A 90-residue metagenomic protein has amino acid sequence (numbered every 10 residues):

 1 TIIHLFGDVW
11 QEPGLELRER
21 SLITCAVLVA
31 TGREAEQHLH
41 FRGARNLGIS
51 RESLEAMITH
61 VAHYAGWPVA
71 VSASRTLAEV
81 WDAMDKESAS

Functional and structural regions predicted by a protein language model:
T1-R18, N46, V69-S90: Acidic, glycine/proline-rich low-complexity segments that act as flexible tails and inter-domain linkers
L5, V27-E34, A65-G66: Short alpha-helix boundary/capping elements
E19-L28, M57-I58: Short, structured motif recognition centered on aromatic/hydrophobic residues
R33-E55, A70-W81: Extended intrinsically disordered, low-complexity coil regions enriched in Ser, Thr, Gly, Ala and often Pro
H60-V61, A78: Short secondary-structure capping/turn micro-motifs that flank functional sites
A62-A70: C-terminal structural segments of small proteins and small subunits
